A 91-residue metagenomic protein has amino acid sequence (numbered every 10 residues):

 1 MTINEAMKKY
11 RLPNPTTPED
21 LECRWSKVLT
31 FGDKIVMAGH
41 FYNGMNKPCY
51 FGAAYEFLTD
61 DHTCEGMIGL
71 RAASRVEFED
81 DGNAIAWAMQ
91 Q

Functional and structural regions predicted by a protein language model:
M1-D33: Negatively charged, low-complexity tracts enriched in Asp/Glu with abundant Ser/Thr
L21-L58: Amphipathic, interaction-prone secondary-structure segments
E65-D81: A short, exposed loop/beta-hairpin motif centered on an aromatic-Gly-Thr core
